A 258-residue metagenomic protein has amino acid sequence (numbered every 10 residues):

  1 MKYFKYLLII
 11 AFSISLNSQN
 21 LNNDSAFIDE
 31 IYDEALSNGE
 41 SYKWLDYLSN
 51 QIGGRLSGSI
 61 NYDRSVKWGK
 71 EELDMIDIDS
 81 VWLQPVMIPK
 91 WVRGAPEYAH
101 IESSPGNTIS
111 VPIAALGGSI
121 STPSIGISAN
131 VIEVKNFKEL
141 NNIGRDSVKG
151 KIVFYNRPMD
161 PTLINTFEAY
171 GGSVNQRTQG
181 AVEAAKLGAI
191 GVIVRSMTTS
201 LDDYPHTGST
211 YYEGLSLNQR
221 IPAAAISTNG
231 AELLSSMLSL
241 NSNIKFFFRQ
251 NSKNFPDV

Functional and structural regions predicted by a protein language model:
M1-N23: Bacterial Sec-dependent N-terminal signal peptides
N20, A26, D46, N50-I164: Noncatalytic luminal/extracellular "stalk/propeptide" segments of secretory-pathway proteins
D24-F27, E40-W44, I52, N61-G69 (+3 more regions): Stable alpha-helical elements in mature extracytoplasmic
I28-L36, Q51-I60, E97, G118 (+4 more regions): Second-shell loop/turn segments in exported
A35, S49-L56, I76-D77, R157 (+3 more regions): Sec/Tat-exported extracytoplasmic proteins
N38-S41, V92-R93, P123-I127, R145-K149 (+3 more regions): Extracellular/periplasmic catalytic domains that process cell-envelope and extracellular macromolecules
N136-D203: A conserved hydrophobic secondary-structure block that centers on an alpha-helix together with its immediately flanking
K186, I190, Y212, Q219-V258: Long, well-ordered, tryptophan-enriched scaffold segments
